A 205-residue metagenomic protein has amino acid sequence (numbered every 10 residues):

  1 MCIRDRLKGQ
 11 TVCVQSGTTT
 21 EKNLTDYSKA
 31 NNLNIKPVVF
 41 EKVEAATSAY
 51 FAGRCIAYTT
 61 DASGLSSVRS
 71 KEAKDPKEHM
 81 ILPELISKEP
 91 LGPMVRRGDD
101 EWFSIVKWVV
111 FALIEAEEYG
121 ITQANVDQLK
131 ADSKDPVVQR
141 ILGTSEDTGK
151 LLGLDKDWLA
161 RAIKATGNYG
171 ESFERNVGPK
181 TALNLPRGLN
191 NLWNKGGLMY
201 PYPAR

Functional and structural regions predicted by a protein language model:
M1-I3: Short, small-residue-biased leader/transition segments that mark boundaries at the very start of proteins
D5, T47-S48: Alpha-helical segments flanking ligand/cofactor-binding loops in enzyme cores
G9-Q10, N31-I35, R54-C55: Loop/turn elements at helix/coil->beta-strand transitions in domains of secreted/extracellular proteins
Q10-T11, T18, G64-L65, P83-D157 (+3 more regions): Extended ligand-binding regions for polar small-molecule ligands
V14, N32-V43: Short beta-strand-to-loop elements that line the ligand-binding cleft of bilobed periplasmic-binding protein-like
G17, L24-Y27, K36: Active-site cradle of extracellular carbohydrate-active enzymes
N23-A30, E44, F51-A52, I56-M80: A ligand-binding cleft/hinge motif common to bilobed small-molecule-binding domains
L159-R161: Eukaryote-biased recognition of long, low-complexity, charge-rich segments
